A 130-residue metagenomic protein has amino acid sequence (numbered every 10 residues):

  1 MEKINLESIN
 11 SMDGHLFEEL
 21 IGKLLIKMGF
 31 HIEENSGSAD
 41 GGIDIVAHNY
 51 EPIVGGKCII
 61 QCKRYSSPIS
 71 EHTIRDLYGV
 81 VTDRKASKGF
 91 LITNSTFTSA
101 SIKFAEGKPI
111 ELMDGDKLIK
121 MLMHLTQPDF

Functional and structural regions predicted by a protein language model:
M1-F130: Mixed-charge (Asp/Glu-Lys/Arg
